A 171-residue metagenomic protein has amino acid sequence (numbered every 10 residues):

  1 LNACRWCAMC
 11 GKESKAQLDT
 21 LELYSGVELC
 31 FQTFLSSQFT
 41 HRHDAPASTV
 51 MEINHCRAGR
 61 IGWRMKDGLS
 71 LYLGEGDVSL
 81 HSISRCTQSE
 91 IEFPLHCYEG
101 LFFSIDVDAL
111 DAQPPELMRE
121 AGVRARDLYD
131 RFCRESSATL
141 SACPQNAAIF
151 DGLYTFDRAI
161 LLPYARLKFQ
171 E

Functional and structural regions predicted by a protein language model:
N2-G100: N-terminal functional module of multi-domain proteins
R64-E171: Alpha-helical bundle regulatory/interaction domains
